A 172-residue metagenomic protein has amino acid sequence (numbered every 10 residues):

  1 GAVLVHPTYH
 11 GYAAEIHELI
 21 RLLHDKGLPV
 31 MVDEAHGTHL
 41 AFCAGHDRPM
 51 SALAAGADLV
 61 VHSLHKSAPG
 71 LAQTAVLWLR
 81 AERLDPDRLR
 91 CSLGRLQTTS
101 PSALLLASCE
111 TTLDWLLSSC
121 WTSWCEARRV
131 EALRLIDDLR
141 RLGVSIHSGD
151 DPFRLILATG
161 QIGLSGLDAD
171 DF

Functional and structural regions predicted by a protein language model:
G1-H147, T159, G163, L167: Conserved PLP-enzyme active-site core in the AAT-like
F153-A158: A generic structural motif
A169-F172: Short, intrinsically disordered, charge-balanced linker/junction segments flanking boundaries in proteins
